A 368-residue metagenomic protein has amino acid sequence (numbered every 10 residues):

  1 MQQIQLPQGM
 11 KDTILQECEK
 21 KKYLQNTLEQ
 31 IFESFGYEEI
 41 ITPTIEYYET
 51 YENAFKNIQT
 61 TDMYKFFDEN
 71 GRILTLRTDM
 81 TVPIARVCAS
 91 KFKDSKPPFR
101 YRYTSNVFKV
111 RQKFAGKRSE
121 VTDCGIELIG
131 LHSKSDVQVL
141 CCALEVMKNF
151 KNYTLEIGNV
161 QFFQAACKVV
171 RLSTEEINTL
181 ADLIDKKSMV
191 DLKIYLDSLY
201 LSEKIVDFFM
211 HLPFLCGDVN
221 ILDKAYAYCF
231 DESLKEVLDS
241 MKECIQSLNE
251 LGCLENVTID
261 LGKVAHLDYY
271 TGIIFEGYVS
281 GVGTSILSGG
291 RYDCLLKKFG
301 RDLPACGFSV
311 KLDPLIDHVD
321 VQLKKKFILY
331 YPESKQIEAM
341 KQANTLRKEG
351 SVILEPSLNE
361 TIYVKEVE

Functional and structural regions predicted by a protein language model:
M1-V82, S90, K148: TRNA-binding/sensing appendages of the translation machinery
I4, Y51-F55, K168, D320 (+1 more regions): Short secondary-structure transition/capping segments
E17-F35, E46-E49, T81-K93, Y101-F150 (+1 more regions): Positively charged, Gly/Ser-enriched RNA/tRNA-binding surfaces
I41, T75, T154-E156, T258 (+1 more regions): Structured core elements
T42-T61, G158-K168, K263-G272: Beta-rich nucleic-acid/ligand-interaction surfaces
D62-D68, R171-I194, L201, V279: Acidic, His- and aromatic-enriched active-site or binding-groove loops in soluble protein domains that engage sugars
L144-N149, F163-R171: Hydrophobic mid-domain F-helix/FG-region of cytochrome P450s
